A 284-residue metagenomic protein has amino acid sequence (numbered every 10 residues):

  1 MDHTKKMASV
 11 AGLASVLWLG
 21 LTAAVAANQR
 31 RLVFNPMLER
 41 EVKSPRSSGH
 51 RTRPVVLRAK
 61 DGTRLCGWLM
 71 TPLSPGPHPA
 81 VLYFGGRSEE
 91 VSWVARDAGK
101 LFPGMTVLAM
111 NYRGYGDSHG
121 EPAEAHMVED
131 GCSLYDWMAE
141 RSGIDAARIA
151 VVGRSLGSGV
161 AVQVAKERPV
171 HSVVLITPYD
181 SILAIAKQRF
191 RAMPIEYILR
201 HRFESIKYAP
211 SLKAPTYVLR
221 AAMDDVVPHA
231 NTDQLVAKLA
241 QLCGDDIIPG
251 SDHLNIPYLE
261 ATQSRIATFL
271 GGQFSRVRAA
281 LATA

Functional and structural regions predicted by a protein language model:
L13-R58, A280-L281: An N-terminal hydrophobic leader/cap segment in hydrolases
K60-W137: Membrane-embedded segments
D97, S205, A214, P228-A237: Short alpha-helix in the alpha/beta-hydrolase fold that links the catalytic acid
I144-S155: Alpha/beta-hydrolase fold nucleophile elbow
V174-A184, H201-S205, S251: Active-site nucleophile loop of the alpha/beta-hydrolase fold
L212-K213, V218-R220, D224: Short beta-strand/loop motif that positions the catalytic acidic residue of the alpha/beta-hydrolase fold
M223-V227, H253-L254: Acidic catalytic loop of the alpha/beta-hydrolase fold
S251-A261: Catalytic histidine-centered segment of alpha/beta-hydrolase-like enzymes
